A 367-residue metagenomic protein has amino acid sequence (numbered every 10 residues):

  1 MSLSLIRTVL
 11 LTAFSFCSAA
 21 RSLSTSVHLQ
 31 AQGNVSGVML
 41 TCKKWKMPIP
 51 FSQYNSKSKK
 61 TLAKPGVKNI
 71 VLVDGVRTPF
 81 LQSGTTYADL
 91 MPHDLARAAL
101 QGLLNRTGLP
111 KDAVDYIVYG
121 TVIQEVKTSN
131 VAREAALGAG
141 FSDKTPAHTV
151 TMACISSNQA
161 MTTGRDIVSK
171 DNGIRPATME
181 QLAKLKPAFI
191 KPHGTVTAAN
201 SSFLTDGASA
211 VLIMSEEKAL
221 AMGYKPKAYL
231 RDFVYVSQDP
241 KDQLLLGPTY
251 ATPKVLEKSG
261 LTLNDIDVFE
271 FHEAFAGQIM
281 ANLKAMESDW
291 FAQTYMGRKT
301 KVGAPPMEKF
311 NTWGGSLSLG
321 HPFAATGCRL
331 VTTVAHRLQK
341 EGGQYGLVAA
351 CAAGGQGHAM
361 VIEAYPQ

Functional and structural regions predicted by a protein language model:
M1-N34: N-terminal chloroplast transit peptides
Q32-L62, V67-V71, R77-T78, A88-H93 (+5 more regions): N-terminal extracellular/periplasmic Venus flytrap/periplasmic-binding protein-like
D89-K170, D265-E287: Conserved beta-ketoacyl condensing-enzyme motif
E125-N130, N172, D239-P248, E273-Q293 (+4 more regions): Short glycine/threonine-rich loop-to-helix capping motif typified by GTGT followed within a few residues by an Asp-Pro
A147-S156, N200-T205, L230, E270-H272 (+3 more regions): Active-site nucleophile and cofactor-binding loops and adjacent substrate-binding regions of central metabolic enzymes
V150-V168, A210-E217, L283, G320-G343 (+1 more regions): Active-site-proximal alpha-helical scaffold in enzymes
M214-D265: Glycine- and Gly-Pro-enriched alpha-helical subdomains that act as flexible, kink-prone "lid/hinge" or packing modules
